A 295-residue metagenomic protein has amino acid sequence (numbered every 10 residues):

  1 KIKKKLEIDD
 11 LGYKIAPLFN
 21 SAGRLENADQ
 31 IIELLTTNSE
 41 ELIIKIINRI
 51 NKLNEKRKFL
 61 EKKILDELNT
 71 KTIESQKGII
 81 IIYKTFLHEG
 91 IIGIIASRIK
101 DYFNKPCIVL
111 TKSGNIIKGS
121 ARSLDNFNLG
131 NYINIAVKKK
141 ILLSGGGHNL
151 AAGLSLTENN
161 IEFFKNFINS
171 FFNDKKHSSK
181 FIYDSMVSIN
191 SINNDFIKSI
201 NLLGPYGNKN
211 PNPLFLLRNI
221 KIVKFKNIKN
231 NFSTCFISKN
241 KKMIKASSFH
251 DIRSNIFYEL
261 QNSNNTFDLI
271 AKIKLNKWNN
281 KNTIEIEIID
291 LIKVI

Functional and structural regions predicted by a protein language model:
K1-E162, M186, K229: Hydrophobic helix-and-loop "lid/oligomerization" segment in the mid-to-C-terminal part of catalytic domains
K139-L143, S170-K176: A common structural junction motif
N149-N159, K180-N194, N219-K221: Short proline/glycine- and acidic-rich turn/helix-capping motifs at secondary-structure junctions
N160-F164, N194, S254-I256, N262-I295: OB-fold single-stranded nucleic acid-binding module
D184, N194-L217: Non-catalytic interaction/regulatory segments
N208-N231, D268-I273: Structural detector for short beta-strands of small beta-barrel domains
I228-C235, N282-E287: Short aromatic-glycine-enriched beta-strand elements
K241-Q261: Beta-strand/loop nucleic-acid-binding surfaces
